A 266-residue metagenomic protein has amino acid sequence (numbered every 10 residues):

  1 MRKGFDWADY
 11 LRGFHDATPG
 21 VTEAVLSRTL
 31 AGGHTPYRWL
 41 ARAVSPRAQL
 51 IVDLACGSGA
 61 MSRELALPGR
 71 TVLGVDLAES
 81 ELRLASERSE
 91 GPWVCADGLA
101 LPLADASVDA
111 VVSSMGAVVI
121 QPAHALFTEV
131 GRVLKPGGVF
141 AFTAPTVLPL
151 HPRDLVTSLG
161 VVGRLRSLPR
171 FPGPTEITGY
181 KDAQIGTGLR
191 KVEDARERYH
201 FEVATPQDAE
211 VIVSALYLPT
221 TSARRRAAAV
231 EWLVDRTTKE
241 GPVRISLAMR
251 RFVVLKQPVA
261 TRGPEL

Functional and structural regions predicted by a protein language model:
M1-A48, A60-E64, E81-L84: Conserved class I S-adenosyl-L-methionine
L30-G33, P174-L266: Conserved Class I S-adenosyl-L-methionine
L50, G138-V139: Short glycine-centered segments of the SAM/dcSAM-binding site in methyltransferase folds
L50-L54, S58-A100: Class I SAM-dependent methyltransferase SAM/SAH-binding core
L99-V111: A short acidic, Gly/Pro-enriched loop at the edge of an enzyme's catalytic core that lines a small-molecule cofactor
A110-A123: A short SAM/SAH-binding and catalytic strip from SAM-dependent methyltransferases
H124-P136: A short glycine-rich, Lys/Arg-flanked "PGG" loop and its adjoining helix->strand segment in the class I
A141-R164: Conserved class I S-adenosyl-L-methionine
